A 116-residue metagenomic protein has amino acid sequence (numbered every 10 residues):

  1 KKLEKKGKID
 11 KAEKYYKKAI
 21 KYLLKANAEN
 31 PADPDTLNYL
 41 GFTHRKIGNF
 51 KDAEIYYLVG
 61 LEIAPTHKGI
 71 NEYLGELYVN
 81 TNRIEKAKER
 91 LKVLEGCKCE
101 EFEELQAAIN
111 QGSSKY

Functional and structural regions predicted by a protein language model:
E29, I63, L94-C97: Structural marker of alpha-solenoid helical repeat scaffolds
D35, G69, E101-E104: Start-of-helix register in tetratricopeptide repeats
K86-Y116: Terminal, low-structured helical/coil segments at or just beyond the last alpha-helical repeat
